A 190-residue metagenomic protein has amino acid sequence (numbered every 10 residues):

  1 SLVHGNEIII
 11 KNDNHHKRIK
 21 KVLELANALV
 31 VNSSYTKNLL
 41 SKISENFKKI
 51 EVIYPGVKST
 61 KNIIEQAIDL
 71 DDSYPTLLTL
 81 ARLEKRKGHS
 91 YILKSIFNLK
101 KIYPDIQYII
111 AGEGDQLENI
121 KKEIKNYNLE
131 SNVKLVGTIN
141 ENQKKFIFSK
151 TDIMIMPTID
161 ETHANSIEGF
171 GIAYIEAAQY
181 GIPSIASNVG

Functional and structural regions predicted by a protein language model:
S1-D13, A28: A short, histidine- and acid-enriched strand-loop-helix "catalytic/donor-clamping" loop that lines the nucleotide-sugar
V30, D69-K87, L93-N98, I109 (+1 more regions): Conserved donor-binding/catalytic core segment of Leloir-type glycosyltransferases
Y35, G56: Carbohydrate-associated surface elements
Y74, K121-K145, I153: Nucleotide-activated donor-binding/catalytic signature segment of Leloir-type glycosyltransferases, i.e., the conserved
L80, Q107-I120, G137-T138: Glycosyltransferase donor-sugar binding loop
L80-E84, L99, G114, I139 (+1 more regions): Short donor-sugar binding/catalytic loops of nucleotide-sugar-dependent glycosyltransferases, especially enzymes
K145, I167-Q179, G190: Short alpha-helical segment that forms part of, or immediately flanks, the ligand-binding pocket in carbohydrate-active
S149-I167, Q179-P183: Acidic donor-binding loop of glycosyltransferase active sites
